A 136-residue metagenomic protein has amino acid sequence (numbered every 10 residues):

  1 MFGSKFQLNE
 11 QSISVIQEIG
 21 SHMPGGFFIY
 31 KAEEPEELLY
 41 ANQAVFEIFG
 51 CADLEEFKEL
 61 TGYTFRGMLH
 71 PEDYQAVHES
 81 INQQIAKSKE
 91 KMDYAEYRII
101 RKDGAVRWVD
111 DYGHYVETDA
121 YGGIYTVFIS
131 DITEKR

Functional and structural regions predicted by a protein language model:
M1-G3, Y121-I132: PAS-family sensory domains
F2-E34, E47: PAS/LOV and related PAS-like sensory modules
G25, D93-A95, K102-D111: PAS and PAS-like sensory/regulatory domains
A32, I85-A86, E96-G104, E117: PAS-family sensory domains
P35-L39, V106: Conserved hydrophobic beta-strand signature of PAS-family and PAS-like sensory domains
L39, F46-G67, Y74-E79: PAS and related sensory helical modules
R66, E72-E96: Terminal output helix/cap of sensory domains in signal transduction proteins
D110-Y125: Short loop/turn elements at sensory-signaling interfaces that couple input to output
